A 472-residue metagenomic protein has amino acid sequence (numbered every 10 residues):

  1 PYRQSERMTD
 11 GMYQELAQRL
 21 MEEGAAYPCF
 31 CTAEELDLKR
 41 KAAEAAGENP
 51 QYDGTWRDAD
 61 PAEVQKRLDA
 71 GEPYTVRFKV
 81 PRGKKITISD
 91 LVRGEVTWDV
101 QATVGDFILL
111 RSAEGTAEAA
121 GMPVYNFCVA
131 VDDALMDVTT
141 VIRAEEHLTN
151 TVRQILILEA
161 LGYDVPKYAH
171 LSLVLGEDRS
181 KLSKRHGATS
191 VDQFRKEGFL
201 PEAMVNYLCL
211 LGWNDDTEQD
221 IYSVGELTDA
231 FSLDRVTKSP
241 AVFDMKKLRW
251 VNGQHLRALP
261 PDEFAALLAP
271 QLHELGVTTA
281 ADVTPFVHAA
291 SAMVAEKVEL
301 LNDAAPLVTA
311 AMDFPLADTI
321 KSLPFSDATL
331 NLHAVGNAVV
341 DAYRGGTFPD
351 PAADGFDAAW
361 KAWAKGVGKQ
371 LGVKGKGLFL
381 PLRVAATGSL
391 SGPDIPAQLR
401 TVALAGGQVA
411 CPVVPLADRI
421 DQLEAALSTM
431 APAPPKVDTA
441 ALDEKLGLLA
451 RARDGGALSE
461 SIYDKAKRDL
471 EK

Functional and structural regions predicted by a protein language model:
P1, G11, E15-D37, E44 (+8 more regions): Basic, alpha-helical terminal appendages of large translation-related enzymes
P1-E6, I142: The substrate-binding groove and active-site-proximal loops of carbohydrate-active enzymes, especially glycoside
S5, A59, K79-P81, S112-A113 (+3 more regions): Structured loops at beta-to-helix junctions and adjacent beta-edge loops in soluble globular domains
R19, A26-H170, L175-L182, S190 (+1 more regions): Active-site cores that bind ATP or allylic diphosphates and position pyrophosphate for catalysis
T149, L161-L316, T387-A431: Catalytic adenosine-cofactor/nucleotide-binding cores of aminoacyl-tRNA synthetases and other
V339, L442-L449: Non-transmembrane amphipathic alpha-helical segments
